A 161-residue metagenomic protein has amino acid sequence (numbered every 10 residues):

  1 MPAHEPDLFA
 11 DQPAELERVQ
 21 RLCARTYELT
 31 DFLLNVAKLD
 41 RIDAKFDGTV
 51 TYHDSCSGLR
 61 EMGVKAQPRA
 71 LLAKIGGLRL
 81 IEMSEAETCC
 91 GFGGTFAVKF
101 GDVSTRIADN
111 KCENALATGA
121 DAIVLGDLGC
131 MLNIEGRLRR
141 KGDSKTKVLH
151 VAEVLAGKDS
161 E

Functional and structural regions predicted by a protein language model:
M1-E161: Iron-sulfur cluster-binding electron-transfer modules in prokaryotic oxidoreductases
